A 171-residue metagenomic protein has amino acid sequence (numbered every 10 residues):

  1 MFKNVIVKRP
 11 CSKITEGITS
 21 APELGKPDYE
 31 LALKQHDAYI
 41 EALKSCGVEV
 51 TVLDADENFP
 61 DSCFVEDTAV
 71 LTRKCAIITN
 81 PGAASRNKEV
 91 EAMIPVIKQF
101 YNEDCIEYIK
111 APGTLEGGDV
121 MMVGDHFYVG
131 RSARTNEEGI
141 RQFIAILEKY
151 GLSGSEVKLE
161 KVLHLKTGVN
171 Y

Functional and structural regions predicted by a protein language model:
M1-Y171: The feature marks the mature, well-folded catalytic cores of soluble enzymes
